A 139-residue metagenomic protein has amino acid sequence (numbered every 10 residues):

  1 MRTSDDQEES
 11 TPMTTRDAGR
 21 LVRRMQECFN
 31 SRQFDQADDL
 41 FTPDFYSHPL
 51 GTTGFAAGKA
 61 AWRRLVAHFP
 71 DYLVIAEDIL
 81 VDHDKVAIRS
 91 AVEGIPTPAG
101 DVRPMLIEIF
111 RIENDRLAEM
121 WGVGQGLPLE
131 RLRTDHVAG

Functional and structural regions predicted by a protein language model:
M1-P43, T134-G139: Short, low-complexity N-terminal intrinsically disordered segments enriched in polar/charged residues
V22-M25, A37-D38, F45, G58 (+4 more regions): Hydrophobic pocket/interface hotspot
S31-D84: A solvent-exposed, acidic/Ser-Thr-rich amphipathic alpha-helical stretch
F41, V92-G94, E108, G124: Short beta-strand segments enriched in hydrophobic/aromatic residues within well-folded beta-rich domains
A67-H68, G94-V102: Short, cysteine-centered beta-strand-loop-beta hairpins and adjacent loop/turn segments enriched in charged/polar
L73-I75, V102-I107, M120: Short, surface-exposed coil-to-beta transition loops
H83-V92: A short hydrophobic beta-strand element
I107-R133: Short beta-strand edge/turn micro-motifs at domain boundaries
